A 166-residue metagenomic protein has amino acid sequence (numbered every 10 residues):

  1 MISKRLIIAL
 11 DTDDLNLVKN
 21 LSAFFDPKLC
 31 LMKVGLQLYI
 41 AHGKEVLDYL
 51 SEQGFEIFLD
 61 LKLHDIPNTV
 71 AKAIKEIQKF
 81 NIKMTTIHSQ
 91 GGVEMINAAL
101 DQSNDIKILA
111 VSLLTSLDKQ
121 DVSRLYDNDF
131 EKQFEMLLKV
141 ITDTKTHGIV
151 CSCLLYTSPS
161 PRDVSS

Functional and structural regions predicted by a protein language model:
M1-F24: N-terminal glycine-rich anion-binding loop in soluble enzyme alpha/beta folds
I2-L6, K28-C30, F55, I82-K83 (+2 more regions): Short, well-ordered coil/turn segments that N-cap beta-strands
L6-L10, M32-V34, I57-L61, I87 (+3 more regions): Hydrophobic faces of well-ordered beta-strands that scaffold small-molecule active sites in alpha/beta enzyme cores
D11-D13, G35-Y39, H64-I66, Q90 (+2 more regions): Active-site beta-loop-alpha junctions enriched in small/polar residues
F24-D26, L47-Q53, Q78, L100-S103: Acidic (Asp/Glu)-rich catalytic clusters
Q37-H42, L47: Chitinase-like catalytic core of GlcNAc-active glycosidases
T69, A73, F80-G148, S152-L155: Conserved anion-binding
Y156-S166: Single conserved hydrophobic/aromatic residue that forms the stacking wall/gate of nucleotide- or nucleobase-binding
